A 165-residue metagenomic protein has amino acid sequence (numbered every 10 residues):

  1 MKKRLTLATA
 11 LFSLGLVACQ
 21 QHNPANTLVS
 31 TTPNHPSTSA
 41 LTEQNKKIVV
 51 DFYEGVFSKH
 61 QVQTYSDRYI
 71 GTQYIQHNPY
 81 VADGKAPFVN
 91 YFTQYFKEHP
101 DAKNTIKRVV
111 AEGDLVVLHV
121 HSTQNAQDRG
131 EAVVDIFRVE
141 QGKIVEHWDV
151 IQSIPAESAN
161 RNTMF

Functional and structural regions predicted by a protein language model:
M1-L7: Bacterial N-terminal signal peptides that target proteins for export
L16-A18: C-terminal motif of bacterial Sec signal peptides marking the signal peptidase cleavage site
Q20-G55, Q61-R68, R161-F165: Short, low-complexity N-terminal intrinsically disordered segments enriched in polar/charged residues
Q63-E112: A solvent-exposed, acidic/Ser-Thr-rich amphipathic alpha-helical stretch
A102-N104, R129-V134: Short, surface-exposed coil-to-beta transition loops
E112-L115, Q141: Residue-level signal for tight coil/turn positions that link beta-strands
L118-N125: Short beta-strand segments that buttress and anchor functional surface loops
V133-N162: Short beta-strand edge/turn micro-motifs at domain boundaries
